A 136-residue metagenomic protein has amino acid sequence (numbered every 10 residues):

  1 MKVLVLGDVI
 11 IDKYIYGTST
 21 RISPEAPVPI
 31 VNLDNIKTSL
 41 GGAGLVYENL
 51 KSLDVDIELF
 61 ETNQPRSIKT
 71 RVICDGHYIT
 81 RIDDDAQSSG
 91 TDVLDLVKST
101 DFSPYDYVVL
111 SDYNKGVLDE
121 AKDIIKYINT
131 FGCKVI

Functional and structural regions predicted by a protein language model:
M1-T20, D34-I136: Ribokinase/PfkB-type carbohydrate-kinase core domain
R21-E25: Flexible glycine/proline-rich, aromatic-decorated loop/lid segments
P27-D34: Divalent-cation-assisted or electrostatically stabilized phosphate/pyrophosphate-binding catalytic cores
